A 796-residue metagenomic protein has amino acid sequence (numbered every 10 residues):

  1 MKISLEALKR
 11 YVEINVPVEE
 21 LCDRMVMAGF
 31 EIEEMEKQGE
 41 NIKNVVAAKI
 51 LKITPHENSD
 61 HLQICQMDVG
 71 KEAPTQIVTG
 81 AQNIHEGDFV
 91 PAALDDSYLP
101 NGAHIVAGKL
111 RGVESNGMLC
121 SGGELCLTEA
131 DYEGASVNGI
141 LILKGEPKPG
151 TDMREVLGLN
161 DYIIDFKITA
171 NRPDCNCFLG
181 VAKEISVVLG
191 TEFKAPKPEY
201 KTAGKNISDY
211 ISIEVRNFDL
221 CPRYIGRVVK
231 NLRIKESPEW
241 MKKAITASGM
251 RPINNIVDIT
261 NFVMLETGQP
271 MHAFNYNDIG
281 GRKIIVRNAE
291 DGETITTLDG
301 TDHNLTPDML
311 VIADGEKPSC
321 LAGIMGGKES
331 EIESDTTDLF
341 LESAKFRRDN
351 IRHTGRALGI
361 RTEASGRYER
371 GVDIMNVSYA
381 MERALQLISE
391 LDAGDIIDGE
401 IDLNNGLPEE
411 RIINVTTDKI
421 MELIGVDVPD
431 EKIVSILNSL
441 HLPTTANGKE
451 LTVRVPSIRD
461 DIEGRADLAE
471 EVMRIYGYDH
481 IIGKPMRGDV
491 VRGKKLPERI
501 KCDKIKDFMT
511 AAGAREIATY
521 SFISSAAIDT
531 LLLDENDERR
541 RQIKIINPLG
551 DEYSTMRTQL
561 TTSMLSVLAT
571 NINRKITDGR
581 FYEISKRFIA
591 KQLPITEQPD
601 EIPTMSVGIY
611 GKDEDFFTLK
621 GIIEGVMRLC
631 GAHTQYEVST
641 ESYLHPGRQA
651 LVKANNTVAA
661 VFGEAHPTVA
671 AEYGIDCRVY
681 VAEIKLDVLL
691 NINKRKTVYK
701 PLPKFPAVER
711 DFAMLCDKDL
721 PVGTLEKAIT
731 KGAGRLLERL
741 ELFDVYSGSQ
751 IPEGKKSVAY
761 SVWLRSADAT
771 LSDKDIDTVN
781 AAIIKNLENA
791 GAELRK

Functional and structural regions predicted by a protein language model:
M1-K205, F340, G359, E363 (+3 more regions): Phosphate-backbone binding interfaces of nucleic-acid-interacting proteins
K2, S439-T445, D461, I528 (+3 more regions): A carboxyl-terminal module marker
K2-I3, A7, Q82-F89, R172-V187 (+8 more regions): Conserved phosphate/anionic-ligand binding catalytic regions in large, soluble enzymes, centered on
I3-L8, N160-T169, P222-K230, E363-R370 (+8 more regions): Short, hydrophobic beta-strand segments
A47-I77, P149, K243, N254 (+1 more regions): Conserved mixed alpha/beta core segments that line enzyme active sites in large multi-domain catalysts
E114-C126, A135-L141, R154, I312-P408 (+3 more regions): Mobile "lid/hinge" segments at catalytic clefts and subdomain interfaces of large enzymes
I185, L189-V215, D392-I420: Terminal amphipathic helices with adjacent charged low-complexity linkers/tails
I413-T577, W763-A767, K774-K796: Extended, well-folded interaction surfaces typified by the phenylalanyl-tRNA synthetase beta subunit core
